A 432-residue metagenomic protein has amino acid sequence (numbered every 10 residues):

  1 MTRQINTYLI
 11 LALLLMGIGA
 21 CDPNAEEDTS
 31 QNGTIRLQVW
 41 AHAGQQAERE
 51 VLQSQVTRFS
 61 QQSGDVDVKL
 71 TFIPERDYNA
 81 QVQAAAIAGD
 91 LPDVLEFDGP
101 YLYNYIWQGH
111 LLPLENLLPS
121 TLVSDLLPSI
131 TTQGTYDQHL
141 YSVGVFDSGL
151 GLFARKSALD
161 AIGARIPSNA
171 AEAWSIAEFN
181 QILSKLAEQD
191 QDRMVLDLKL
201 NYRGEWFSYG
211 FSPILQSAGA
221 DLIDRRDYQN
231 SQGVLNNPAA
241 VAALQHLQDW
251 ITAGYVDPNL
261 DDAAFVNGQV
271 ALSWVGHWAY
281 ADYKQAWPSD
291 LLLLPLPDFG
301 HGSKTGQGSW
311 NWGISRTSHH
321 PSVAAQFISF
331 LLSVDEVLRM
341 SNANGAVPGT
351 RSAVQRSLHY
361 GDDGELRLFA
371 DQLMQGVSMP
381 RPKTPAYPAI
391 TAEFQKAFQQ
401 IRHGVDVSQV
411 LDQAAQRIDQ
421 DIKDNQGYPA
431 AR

Functional and structural regions predicted by a protein language model:
R3-Y8, L13-N104, L122-V123, L260 (+7 more regions): Conserved N-terminal structural module of periplasmic/extracytoplasmic solute-binding proteins
V51, K156, Q191, S329-R351: Periplasmic-binding protein-like
R76-P113, V123-S142, L152-F153, A158 (+2 more regions): Pocket-flanking alpha-helical
F97-G151, F207-G210, I214, L292-P297 (+3 more regions): Hinge/lid segment of periplasmic solute-binding proteins
D137-V145, L150, A177-Q229, V270: Extracytoplasmic/periplasmic solute-binding protein
F153-K156, Q307-H320: A bilobed periplasmic-binding-protein/Venus flytrap-type ligand-binding module shared by bacterial periplasmic
N180-A187, A220-P258, K284, L296: Glycine-centered hinge/linker elements that transmit conformational signals in sensory and ligand-binding systems
L291-L294, N342-Q400, D424-R432: Long, aromatic- and glycine/proline-rich binding clefts that accommodate carbohydrate-like moieties
